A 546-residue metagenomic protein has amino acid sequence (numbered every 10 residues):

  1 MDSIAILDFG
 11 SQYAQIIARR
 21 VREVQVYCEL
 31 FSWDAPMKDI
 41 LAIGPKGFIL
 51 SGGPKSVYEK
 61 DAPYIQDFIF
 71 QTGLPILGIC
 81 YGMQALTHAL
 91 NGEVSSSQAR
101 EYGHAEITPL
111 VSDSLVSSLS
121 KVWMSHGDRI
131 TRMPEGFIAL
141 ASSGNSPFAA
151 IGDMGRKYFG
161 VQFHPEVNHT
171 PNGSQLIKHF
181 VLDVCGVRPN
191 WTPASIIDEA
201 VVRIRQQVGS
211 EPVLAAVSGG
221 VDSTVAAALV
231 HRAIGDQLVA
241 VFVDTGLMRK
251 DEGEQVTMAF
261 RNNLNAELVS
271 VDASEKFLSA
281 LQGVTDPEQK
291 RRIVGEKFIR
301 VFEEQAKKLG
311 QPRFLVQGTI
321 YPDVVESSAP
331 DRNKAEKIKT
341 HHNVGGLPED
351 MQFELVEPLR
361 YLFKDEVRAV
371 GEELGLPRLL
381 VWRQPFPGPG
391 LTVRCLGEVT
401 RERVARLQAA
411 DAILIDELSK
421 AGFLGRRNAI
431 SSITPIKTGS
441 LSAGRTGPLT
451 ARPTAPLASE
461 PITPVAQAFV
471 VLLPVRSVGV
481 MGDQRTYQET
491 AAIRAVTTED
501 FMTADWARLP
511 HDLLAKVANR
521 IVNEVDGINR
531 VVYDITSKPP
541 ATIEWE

Functional and structural regions predicted by a protein language model:
M1-L50, P54-K60, Y64-T72, Q84 (+4 more regions): RNA-binding accessory domains that recognize and position tRNA/RNA substrates
I76-G82: Conserved helicase ATPase motor motifs in RecA-like P-loop NTPase domains
Q317-T319: Extended catalytic-interface subdomain
